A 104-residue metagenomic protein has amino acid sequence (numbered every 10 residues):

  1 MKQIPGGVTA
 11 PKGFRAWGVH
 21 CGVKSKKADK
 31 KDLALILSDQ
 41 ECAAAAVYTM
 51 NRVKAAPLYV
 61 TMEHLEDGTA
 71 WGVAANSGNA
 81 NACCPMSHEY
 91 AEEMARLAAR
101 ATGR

Functional and structural regions predicted by a protein language model:
M1-T49: N-terminal amphipathic/basic leader segments beginning at the initiator methionine
V23, V73, N79: Gly/Ser/Thr-rich helix-start
D29-D32, K54-A55, D67-G72, G103-R104: Short coil/turn connectors at secondary-structure junctions
K30, T49-V53, M86-E93: Conserved active-site and cofactor/substrate-binding residues in soluble primary-metabolism enzymes
I36-G68: Active-site-flanking structural segment that lines cofactor/substrate pockets
I36-L37, A74-N76: Short beta-strand segments
K54, T61, T69-W71, Y90-A98: Generic hydrophobic, aliphatic-rich segments that mediate packing or membrane embedding
S77-G103: Alpha-helical support elements that line or immediately flank enzyme active sites and cofactor-binding pockets
